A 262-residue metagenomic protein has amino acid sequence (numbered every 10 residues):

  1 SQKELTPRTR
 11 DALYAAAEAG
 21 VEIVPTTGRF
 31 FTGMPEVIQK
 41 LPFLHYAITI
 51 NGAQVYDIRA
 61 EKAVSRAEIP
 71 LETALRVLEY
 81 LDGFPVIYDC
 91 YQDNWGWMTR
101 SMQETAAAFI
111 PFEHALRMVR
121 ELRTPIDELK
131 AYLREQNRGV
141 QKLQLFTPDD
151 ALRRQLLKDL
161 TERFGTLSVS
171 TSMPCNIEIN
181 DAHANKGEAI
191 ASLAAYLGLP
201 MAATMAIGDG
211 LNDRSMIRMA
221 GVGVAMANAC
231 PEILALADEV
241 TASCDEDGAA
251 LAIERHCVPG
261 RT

Functional and structural regions predicted by a protein language model:
S1-Q2, V77, I217: Asp-based phosphoryl-transfer active-site loop
T6, E162, I177-T262: Mg2+-dependent phosphoryl-transfer enzymes with acidic/Ser/Thr/Gly-rich catalytic loops
P7-E113: Active-site phosphate-binding/coordination module
T9, M34-I38, L156, L160 (+2 more regions): Hydrophobic packing residues within well-ordered alpha-helices of enzyme cores
Y14-E18, D82, T161, R218 (+1 more regions): Anion (oxyanion) recognition and catalysis
G20-V24, F43-H45, K142, A202-A203 (+2 more regions): Short active-site oxyanion
L41-F43, I50-N51, R59, R163-G165 (+2 more regions): Short, structured coil segments at secondary-structure junctions
A74, Y80, F84-I87, Y91-I207: Conserved acidic, metal-coordinating active-site core of Asp-based, Mg2+-dependent phosphoryl-transfer enzymes
